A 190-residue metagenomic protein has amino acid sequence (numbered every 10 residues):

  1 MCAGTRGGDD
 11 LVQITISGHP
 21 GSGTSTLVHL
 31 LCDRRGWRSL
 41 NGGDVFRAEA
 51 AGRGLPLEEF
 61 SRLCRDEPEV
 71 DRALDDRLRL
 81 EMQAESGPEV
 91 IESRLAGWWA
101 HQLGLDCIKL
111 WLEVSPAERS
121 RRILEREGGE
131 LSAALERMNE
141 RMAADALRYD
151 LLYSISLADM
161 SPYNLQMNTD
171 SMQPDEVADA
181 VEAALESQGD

Functional and structural regions predicted by a protein language model:
I16: Hydrophobic anchor at the beta1->P-loop junction of P-loop NTPases
H19: P-loop (Walker A) phosphate-binding loop of NTP-binding proteins
G23: Conserved glycine(s) of the Walker
L27: Hydrophobic positions on the alpha1 helix immediately C-terminal to the Walker A/P-loop
D33-L40: Post-Walker A helix-loop "phosphate-sensing" segment adjacent to the P-loop in P-loop NTPases
G42-Q102, P116-E118, G128-A133, A143-D145: ATP-dependent small-molecule kinase phosphotransfer cores that center on conserved nucleotide phosphate-binding segments
W98, L131-A180: Small-molecule kinase domains that catalyze NTP-dependent phosphoryl transfer to phosphate-bearing small molecules
L105-E127, E136-N139: Conserved phosphate-donor/acceptor-positioning beta-strand/loop module used by diverse small-molecule
